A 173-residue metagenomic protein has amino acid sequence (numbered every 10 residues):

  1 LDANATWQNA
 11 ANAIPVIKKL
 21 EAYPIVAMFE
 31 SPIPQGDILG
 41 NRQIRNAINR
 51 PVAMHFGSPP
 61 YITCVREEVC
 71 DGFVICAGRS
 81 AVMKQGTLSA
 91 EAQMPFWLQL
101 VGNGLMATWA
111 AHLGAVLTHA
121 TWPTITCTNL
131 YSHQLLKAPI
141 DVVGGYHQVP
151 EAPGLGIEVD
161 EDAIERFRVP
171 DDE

Functional and structural regions predicted by a protein language model:
L1-L20: Loop-centered beta-sheet repeat module
L1-N4, F29-P32, L98: Conserved short-loop catalytic and cofactor-binding motifs
N4-W7, I33-P34, S58: Short, glycine/acidic-enriched loop or turn micro-motifs at the edges of active sites
K18, I25-M28, G36-E158: Shared catalytic-loop signature of beta/alpha-barrel
L155-E173: Extended hydrophobic packing segments that form well-structured cores
